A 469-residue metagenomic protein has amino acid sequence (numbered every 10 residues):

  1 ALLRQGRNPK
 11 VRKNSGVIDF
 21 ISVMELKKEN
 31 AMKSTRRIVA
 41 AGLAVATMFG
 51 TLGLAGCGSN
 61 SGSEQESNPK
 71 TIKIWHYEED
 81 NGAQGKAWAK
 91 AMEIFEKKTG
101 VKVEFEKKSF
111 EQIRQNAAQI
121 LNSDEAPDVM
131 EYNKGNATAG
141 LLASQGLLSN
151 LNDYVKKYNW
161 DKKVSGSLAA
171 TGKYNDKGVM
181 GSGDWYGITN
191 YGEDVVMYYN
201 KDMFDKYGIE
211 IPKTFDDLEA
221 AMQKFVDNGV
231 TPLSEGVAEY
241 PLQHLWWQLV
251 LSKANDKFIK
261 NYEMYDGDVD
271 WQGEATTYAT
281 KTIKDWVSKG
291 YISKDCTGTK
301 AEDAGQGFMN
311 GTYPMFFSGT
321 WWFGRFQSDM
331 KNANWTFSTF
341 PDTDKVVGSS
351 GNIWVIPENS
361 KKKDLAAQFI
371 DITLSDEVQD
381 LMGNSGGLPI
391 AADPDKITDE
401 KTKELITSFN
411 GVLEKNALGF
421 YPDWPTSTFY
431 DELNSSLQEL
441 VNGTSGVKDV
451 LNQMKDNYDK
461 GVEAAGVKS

Functional and structural regions predicted by a protein language model:
A1-K73, K97, K206, D459 (+1 more regions): Short, low-complexity disordered leader/linker segments with a strong preference for bacterial N-terminal type II
Y77, Q84, K90-A91, A137-G140 (+3 more regions): Extracytoplasmic/periplasmic substrate-binding proteins
I94-T171, D202, K206-K213, P314-M315 (+2 more regions): Extracytoplasmic "Venus flytrap"/periplasmic binding protein-like
K102-V103, D205, K415-S469: Conserved C-terminal helix/tail region of periplasmic/extracytoplasmic solute-binding proteins
A137-V195, E219, L245-W247, T336: Hinge/lid segment of periplasmic solute-binding proteins
K156, K162, W322-N332, T343-S435 (+1 more regions): C-terminal lobe and pocket-closing loops of periplasmic/extracytoplasmic Venus-flytrap solute-binding proteins
K177-N190, V195, E219-D268, K284 (+2 more regions): Extracytoplasmic/periplasmic solute-binding protein
K224-F225, Y265-C296: Glycine-centered hinge/linker elements that transmit conformational signals in sensory and ligand-binding systems
